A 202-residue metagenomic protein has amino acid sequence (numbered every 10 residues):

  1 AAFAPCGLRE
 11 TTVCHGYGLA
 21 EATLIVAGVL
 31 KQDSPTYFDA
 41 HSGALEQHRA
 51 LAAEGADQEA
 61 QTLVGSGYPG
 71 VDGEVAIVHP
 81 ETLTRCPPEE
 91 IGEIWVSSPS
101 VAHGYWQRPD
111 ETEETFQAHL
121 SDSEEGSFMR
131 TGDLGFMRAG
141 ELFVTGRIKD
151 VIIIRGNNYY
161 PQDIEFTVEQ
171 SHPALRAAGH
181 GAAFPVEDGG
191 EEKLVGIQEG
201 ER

Functional and structural regions predicted by a protein language model:
A1, V13-Y17, E93-W95, A183-F184 (+1 more regions): Extended hydrophobic secondary-structure segments that form protein cores and membrane-embedded regions
A1-A60, E74-A76, E81-R85: Gly/Ser/Thr-rich phosphate-binding loop
A4-E10, L83-T84, H119-D122, R138 (+2 more regions): Secondary-structure transition/capping motifs at alpha-helix termini and the adjoining loop/turn into the next element
G16-Y17, G65-Y68, T84-P87, L134 (+2 more regions): Replace "in large, NTP-powered and nucleic-acid-processing enzymes" with "in large, NTP-powered factors and other
G43-L63, T84, V101-G132, E165: Conserved ANL (AMP-binding/adenylate-forming) active-site segment centered on the GW(Y/F)…HTG consensus within
E54-S66, E74-A76, P88-A102, L134-G135: AMP-binding/adenylate-forming core of the ANL superfamily
D72, A76-E89, Y105, G135 (+2 more regions): Long hydrophobic segments that form regular secondary structure
S98, H103-Q107, E113-E114, G126 (+1 more regions): AMP-binding/adenylate-forming catalytic core of the ANL superfamily
